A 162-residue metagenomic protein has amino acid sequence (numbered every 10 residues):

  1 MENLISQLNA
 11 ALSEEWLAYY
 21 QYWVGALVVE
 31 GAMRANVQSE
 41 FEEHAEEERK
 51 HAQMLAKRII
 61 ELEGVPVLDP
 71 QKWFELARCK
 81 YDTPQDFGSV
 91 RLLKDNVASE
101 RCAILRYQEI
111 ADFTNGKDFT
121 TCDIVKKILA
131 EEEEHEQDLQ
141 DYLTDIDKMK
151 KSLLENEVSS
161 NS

Functional and structural regions predicted by a protein language model:
M1-S162: Iron-associated oxidoreductase/ferritin-like identity signal
